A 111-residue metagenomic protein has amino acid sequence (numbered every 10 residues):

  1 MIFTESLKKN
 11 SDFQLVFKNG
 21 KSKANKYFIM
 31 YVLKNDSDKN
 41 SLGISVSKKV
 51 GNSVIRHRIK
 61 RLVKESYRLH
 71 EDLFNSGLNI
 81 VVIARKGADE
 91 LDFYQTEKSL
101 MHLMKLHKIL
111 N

Functional and structural regions predicted by a protein language model:
M1-N111: Positively charged, solvent-exposed patches that mediate nucleic-acid binding
